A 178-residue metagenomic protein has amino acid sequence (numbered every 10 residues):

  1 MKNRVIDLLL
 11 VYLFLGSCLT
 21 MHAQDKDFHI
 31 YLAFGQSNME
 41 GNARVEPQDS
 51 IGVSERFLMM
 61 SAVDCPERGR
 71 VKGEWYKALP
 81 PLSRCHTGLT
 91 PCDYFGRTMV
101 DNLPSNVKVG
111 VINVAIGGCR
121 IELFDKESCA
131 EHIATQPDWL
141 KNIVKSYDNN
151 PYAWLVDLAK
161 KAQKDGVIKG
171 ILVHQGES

Functional and structural regions predicted by a protein language model:
M1-D25: Bacterial Sec-dependent N-terminal signal peptides
Q24-S178: Cell-envelope and extracellular/periplasmic
